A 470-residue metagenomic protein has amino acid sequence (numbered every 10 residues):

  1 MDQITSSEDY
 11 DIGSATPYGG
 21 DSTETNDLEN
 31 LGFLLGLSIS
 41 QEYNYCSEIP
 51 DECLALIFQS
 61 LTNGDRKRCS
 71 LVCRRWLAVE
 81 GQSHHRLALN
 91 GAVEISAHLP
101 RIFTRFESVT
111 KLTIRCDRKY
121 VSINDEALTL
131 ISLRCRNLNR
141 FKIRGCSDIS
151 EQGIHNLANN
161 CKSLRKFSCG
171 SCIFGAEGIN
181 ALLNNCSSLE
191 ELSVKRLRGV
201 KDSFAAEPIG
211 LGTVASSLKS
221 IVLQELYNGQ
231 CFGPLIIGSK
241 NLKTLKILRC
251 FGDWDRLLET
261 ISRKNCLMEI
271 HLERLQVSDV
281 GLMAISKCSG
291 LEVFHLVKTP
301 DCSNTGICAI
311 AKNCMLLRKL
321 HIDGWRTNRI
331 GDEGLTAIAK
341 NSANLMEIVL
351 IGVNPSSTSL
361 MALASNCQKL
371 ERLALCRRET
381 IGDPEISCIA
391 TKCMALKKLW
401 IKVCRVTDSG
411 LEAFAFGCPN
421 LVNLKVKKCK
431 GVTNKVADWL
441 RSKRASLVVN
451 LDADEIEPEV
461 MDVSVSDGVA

Functional and structural regions predicted by a protein language model:
M1-S40, K195, D202-Q224, G229-V297 (+1 more regions): C-terminal capping region of solenoid repeat domains
M1-V222, G229-I237, T244, L258-S262 (+1 more regions): N-terminal adaptor-interaction module of cullin-RING ubiquitin ligase components
